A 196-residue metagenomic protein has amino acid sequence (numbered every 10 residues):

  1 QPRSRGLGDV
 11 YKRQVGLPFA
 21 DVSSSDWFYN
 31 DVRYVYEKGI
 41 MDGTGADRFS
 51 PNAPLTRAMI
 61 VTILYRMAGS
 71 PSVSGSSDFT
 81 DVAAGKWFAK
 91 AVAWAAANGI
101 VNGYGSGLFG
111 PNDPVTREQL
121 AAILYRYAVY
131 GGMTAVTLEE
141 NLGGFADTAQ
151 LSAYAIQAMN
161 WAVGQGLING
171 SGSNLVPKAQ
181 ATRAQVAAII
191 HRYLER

Functional and structural regions predicted by a protein language model:
Q1-Y11: Single conserved hydrophobic/aromatic residue that forms the stacking wall/gate of nucleotide- or nucleobase-binding
D9-Y29, K38, D42-A91, N98-E118 (+3 more regions): Feature responds to low-complexity, polar/acidic, surface-exposed segments characteristic of secreted/exported proteins
M159: Catalytic cores of secreted/periplasmic or lumenal enzymes
